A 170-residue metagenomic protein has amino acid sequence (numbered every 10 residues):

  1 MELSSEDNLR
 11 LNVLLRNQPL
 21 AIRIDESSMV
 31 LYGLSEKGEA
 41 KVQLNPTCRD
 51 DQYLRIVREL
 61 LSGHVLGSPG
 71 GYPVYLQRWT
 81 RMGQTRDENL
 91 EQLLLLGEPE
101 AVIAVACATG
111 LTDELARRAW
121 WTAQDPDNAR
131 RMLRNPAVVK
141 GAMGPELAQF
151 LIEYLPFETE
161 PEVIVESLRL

Functional and structural regions predicted by a protein language model:
M1-L170: Alpha-helical scaffold segments
